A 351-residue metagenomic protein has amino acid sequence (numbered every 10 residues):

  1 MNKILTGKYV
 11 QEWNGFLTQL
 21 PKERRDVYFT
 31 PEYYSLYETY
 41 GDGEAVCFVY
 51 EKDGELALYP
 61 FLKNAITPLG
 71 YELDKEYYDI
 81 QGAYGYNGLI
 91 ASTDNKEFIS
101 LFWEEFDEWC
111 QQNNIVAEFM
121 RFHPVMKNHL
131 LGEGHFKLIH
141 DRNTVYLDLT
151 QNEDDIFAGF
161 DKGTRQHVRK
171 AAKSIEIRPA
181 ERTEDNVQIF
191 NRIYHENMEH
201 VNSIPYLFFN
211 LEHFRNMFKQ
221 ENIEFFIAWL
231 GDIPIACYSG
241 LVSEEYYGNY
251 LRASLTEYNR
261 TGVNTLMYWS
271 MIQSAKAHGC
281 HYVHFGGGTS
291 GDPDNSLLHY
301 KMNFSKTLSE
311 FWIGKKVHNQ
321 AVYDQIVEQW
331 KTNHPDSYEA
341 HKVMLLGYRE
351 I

Functional and structural regions predicted by a protein language model:
N2-G70, F122-R260: A conserved beta-strand-loop-helix scaffold within acyl/acetyltransferase catalytic domains
L36, W109-N113, S274: Short alpha-helical functional segments enriched in proximate histidine and acidic residues
V49, E104, H213-R215, K219-Q325: Aromatic (often tryptophan-rich) hydrophobic motifs at membrane interfaces
K63-A65, L131-D155, H281-I351: Active-site/acyl-donor-binding loops of N-acyltransferases
A65-Y86: Conserved acyl-donor/pantetheine-binding loop and adjacent beta-alpha core of acyl/acetyltransferases and related
Y84-K96, T150-Q151, R252-T261, T289: A short, internal acetyl-CoA/4′-phosphopantetheine-binding micro-motif in the GNAT/acyltransferase core
E97-D141: Non-catalytic accessory segments adjacent to catalytic cores
